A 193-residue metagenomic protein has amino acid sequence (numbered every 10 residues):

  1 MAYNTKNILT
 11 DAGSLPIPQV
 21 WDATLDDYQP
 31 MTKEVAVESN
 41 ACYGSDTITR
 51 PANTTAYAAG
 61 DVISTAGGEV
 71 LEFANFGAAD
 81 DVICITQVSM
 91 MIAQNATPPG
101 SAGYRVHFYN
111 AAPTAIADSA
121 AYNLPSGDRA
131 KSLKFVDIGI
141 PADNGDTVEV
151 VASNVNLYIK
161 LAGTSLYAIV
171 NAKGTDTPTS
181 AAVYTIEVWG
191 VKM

Functional and structural regions predicted by a protein language model:
M1-V70, F76-D80, T86-A96, N171 (+1 more regions): Extended, low-complexity segments enriched in Ser/Thr/Gly and acidic residues that occur primarily in surface-exposed
T10, D26-Y28, V35, R50 (+7 more regions): Residue-level detector of solvent-exposed, low-hydrophobicity positions
F73-N75, K134-I140, N156-L157: Beta-strand-rich interaction surfaces with strong enrichment in secreted/lumenal proteins
P99-Y104: Short coil-to-beta strand junction motifs in C2/discoidin
R105-V151: Beta-strand-rich interaction/scaffold domains
D143-Y184: Cysteine-clustered segments with highest specificity for TGF-beta superfamily mature ligands
